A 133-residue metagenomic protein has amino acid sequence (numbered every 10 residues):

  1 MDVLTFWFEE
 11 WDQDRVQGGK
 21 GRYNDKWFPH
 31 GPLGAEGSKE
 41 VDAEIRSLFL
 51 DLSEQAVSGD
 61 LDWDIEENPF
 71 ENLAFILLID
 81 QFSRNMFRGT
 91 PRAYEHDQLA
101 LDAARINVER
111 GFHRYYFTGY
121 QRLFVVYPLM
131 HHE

Functional and structural regions predicted by a protein language model:
M1-A74, L78-E133: Intrinsically disordered, low-complexity activation-like regions
